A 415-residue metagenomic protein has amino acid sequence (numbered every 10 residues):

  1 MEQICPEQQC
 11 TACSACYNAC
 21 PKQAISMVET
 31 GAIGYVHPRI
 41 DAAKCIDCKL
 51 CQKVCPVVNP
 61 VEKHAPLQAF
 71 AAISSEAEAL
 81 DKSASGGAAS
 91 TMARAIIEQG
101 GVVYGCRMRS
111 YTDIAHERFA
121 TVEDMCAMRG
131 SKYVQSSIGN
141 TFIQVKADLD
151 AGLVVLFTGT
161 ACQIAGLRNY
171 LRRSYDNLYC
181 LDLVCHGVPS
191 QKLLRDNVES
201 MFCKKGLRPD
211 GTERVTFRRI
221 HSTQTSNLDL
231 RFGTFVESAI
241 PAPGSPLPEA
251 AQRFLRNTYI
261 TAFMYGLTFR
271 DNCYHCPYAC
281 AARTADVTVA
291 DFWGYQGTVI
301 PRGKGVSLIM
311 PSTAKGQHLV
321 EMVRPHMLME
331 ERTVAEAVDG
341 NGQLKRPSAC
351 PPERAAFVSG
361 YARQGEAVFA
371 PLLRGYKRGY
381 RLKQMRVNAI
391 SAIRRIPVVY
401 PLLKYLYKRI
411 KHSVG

Functional and structural regions predicted by a protein language model:
M1, C16-P38, V134, F232-T258: Short, charged low-complexity linear segments at domain edges
E2-C10, I40-I46, A151-V155, N257-D271: Immediate flanking context of iron-sulfur cluster ligation sites
E2-Q3, E7, A15-R39, K49-P66 (+2 more regions): Iron-sulfur cluster-binding cysteine motifs and their immediate structural context in ferredoxin-like electron-transfer
A43-A151, E330, A335-A367: Flanking helices and flexible, charged tails adjoining ferredoxin-like Fe-S electron-transfer domains in multi-subunit
A84-G87, S110, F157-L167, G187: Gly/Ser/Thr-rich loops at beta-strand to alpha-helix junctions that form or flank small-molecule/cofactor-binding
Q99-V102, F202-G415: Long, compositionally biased charged/polar accessory segments in the mid-to-C-terminal portions of proteins
R168-Y179, E199-C203: Short, surface-exposed basic-aromatic patches at helix termini and helix-loop junctions that form
Y179-M201: Short, flexible loop segments at boundaries between secondary-structure elements
